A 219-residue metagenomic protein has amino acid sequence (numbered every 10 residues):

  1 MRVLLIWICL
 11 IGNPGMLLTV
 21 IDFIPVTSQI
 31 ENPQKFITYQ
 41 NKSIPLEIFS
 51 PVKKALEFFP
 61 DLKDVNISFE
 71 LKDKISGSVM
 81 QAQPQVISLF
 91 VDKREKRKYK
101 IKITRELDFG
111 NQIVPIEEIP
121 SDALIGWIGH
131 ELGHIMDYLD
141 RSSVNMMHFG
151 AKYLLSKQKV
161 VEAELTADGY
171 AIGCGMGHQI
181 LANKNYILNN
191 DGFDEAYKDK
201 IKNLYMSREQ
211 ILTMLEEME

Functional and structural regions predicted by a protein language model:
M1-L4: Positively charged n-region of N-terminal signal peptides that target proteins for export
W7-R94: A metal-dependent hydrolase signature that marks the N-terminal structural subdomain at the beginning of catalytic folds
K42, L46, E118-A123, K157-E162: Soluble non-cytosolic domains of exported or imported proteins
Q81-S121, Y138: Active-site scaffold of zinc-dependent metalloenzymes
G126-L139: Active-site recognition of the HExxH zinc-binding catalytic motif
D137-L165: Post-HEXXH active-site segment of zinc metalloproteases
V160, G173-E219: Long, well-structured alpha-helical subdomains associated with metal-dependent extracellular/ecto-lumenal hydrolases
